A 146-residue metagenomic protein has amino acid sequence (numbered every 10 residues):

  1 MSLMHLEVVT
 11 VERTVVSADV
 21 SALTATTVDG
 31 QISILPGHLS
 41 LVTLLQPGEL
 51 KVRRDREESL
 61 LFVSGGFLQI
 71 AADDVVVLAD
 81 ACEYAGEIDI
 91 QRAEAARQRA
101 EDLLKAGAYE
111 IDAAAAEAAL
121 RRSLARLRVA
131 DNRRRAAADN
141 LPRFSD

Functional and structural regions predicted by a protein language model:
M1-L60: A positional/architectural concept
I70: Short, charge-patterned binding micro-sites
D73-A81: Long, amphipathic alpha-helical segments that form or neighbor coiled-coils/leucine zippers used for dimerization
Y84-S145: Acidic/glycine-rich phosphate/pyrophosphate-binding loops and surrounding catalytic core that coordinate Mg2+
